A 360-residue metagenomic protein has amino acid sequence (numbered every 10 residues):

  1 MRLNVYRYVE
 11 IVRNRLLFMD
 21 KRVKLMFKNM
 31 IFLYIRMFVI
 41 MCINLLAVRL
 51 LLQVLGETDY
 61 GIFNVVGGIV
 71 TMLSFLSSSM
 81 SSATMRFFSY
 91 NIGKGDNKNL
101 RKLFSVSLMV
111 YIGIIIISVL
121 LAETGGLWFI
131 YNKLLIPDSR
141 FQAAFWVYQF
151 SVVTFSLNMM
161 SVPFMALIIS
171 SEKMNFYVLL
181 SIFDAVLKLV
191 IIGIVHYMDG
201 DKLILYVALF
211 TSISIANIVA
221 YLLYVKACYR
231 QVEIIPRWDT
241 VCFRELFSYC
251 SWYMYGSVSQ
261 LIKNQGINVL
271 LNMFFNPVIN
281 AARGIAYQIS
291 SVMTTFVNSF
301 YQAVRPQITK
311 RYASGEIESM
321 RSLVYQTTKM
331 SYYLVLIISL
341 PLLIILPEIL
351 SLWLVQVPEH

Functional and structural regions predicted by a protein language model:
L3-M26, L203-V207, Y221-Q265, Q307-S322: Interhelical loop/hinge segments that connect adjacent transmembrane helices in multipass membrane
V23-M26, V153-S181, I204, V225: Membrane-interface junctions at transmembrane-helix termini in multi-pass inner-membrane proteins
L25-S89, V119-A122, K188-L189, S248-V278 (+1 more regions): Signature of the first transmembrane helix
K28-I40, S78-Y131, Q142-V152, E318-I338: Membrane-water interface segments that mark the loop-to-transmembrane alpha-helix transition
R36, V178-C228, E245-Y249, Y287-S290: Hydrophobic alpha-helical transmembrane segments
G61-S77, V106-M109, A216, W252 (+3 more regions): Alpha-helical transmembrane segments of polytopic membrane transporters and translocases
S78-K94, S170, Y229-R230, A286 (+1 more regions): Helix-loop junctions and terminal segments of transmembrane helices in multi-pass membrane transport/translocation
L127-F150, L343-H360: Interfacial segments at transmembrane-helix termini and the short loops linking adjacent helices
